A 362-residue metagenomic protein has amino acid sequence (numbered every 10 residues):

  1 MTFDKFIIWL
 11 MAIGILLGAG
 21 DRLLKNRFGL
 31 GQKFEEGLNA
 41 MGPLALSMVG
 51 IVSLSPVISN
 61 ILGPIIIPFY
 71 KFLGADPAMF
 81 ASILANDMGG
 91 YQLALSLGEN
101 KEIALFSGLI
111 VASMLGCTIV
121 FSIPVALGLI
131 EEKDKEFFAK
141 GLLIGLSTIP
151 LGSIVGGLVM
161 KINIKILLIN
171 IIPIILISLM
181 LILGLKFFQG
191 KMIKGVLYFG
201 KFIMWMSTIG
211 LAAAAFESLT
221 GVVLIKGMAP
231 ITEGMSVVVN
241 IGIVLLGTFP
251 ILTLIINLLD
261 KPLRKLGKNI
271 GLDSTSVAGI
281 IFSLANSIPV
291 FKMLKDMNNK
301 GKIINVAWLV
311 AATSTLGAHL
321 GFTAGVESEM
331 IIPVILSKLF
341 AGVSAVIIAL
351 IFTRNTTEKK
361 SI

Functional and structural regions predicted by a protein language model:
M1-G50, S107-L115, V120-G247, G321-I362: Signature of multi-pass transmembrane helix bundles
G14, P64, Y91-Q92, F121 (+2 more regions): A generic alpha-helix surface/boundary motif
Q32, E36-D76, I83, E99-E102 (+4 more regions): Helix-loop-helix hairpins and the membrane-proximal interhelical loops of multi-pass alpha-helical transport proteins
G42-S59, N86-Q92, I149-G152, N286 (+1 more regions): A generic, lipid-embedded transmembrane alpha helix
L54-I61, A94-K101, L158-V159, L219-L224: Transmembrane alpha-helix boundary signature
L73-T148, D273-E327: Alpha-helical membrane segments and immediately flanking helix-loop junctions that form or couple to the substrate/ion
T248, P262-K268, T275-I280, A285: Intrinsically disordered, low-complexity segments enriched in Gly and acidic/Ser/Thr residues that form flexible
